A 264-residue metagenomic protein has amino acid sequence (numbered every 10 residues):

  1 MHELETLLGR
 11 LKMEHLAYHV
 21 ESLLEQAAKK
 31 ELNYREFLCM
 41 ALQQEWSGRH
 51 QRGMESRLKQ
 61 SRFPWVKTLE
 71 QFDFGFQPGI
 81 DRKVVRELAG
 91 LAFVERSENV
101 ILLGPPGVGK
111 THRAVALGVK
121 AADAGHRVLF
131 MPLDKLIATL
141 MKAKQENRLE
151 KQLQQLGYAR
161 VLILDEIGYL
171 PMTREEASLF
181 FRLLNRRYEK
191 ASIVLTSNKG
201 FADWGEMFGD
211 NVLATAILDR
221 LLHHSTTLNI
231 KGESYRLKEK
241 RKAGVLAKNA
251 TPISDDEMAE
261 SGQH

Functional and structural regions predicted by a protein language model:
H2, T6-G9, Y18-S22, C39-M40 (+12 more regions): Solvent-exposed alpha-helical segments within well-ordered globular domains of core cellular machineries
E5, G9, M13-W65: Interdomain "pre-motor" coupling segment immediately N-terminal to P-loop NTPase/helicase cores
C39-L42, W46-A92, R96, Y235-A247: AAA+ P-loop ATPase motor domain of ring mechanoenzymes
G53, I80-Y158, M207: Conserved P-loop
M131, K135-Y158, I167-H264: Replace "adjacent to P-loop NTPase cores in ATP/GTP-dependent enzymes" with "adjacent to NTP-binding cores
V161: Walker B motif beta-strand of ABC-family P-loop ATPases
